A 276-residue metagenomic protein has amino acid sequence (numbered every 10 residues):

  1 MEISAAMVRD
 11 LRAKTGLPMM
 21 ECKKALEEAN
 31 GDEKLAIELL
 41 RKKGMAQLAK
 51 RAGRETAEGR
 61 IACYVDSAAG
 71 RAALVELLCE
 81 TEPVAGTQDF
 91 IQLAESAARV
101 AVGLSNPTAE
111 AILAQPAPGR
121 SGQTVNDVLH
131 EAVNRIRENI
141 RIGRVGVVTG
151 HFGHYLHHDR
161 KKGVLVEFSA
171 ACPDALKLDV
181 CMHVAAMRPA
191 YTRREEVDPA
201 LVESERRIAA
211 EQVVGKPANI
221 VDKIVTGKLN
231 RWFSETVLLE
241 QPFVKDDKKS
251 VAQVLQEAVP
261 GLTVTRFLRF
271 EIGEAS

Functional and structural regions predicted by a protein language model:
E2-S276: N-terminal assembly/interaction segments in proteins that build large macromolecular machines
